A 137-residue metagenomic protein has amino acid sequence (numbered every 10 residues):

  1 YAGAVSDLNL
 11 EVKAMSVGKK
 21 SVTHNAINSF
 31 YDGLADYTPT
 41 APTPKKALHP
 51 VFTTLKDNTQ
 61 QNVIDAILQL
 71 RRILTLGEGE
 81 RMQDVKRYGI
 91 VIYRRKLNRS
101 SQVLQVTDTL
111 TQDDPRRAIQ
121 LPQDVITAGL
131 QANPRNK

Functional and structural regions predicted by a protein language model:
Y1-K137: Acidic/polar-rich alpha-helix caps and helix-coil junctions
